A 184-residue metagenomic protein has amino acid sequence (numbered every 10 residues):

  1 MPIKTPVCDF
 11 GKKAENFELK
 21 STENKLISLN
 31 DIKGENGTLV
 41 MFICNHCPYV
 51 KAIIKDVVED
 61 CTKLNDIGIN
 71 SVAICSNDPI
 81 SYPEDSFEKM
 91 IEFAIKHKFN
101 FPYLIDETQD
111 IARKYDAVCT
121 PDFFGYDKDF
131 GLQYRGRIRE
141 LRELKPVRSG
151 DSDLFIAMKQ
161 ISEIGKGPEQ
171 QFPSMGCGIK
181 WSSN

Functional and structural regions predicted by a protein language model:
M1-S162, G167-Q170, G178: Chalcogenol-based redox active-site neighborhoods
P173-N184: A short, charged, Gly/Pro-tolerant segment at domain boundaries
